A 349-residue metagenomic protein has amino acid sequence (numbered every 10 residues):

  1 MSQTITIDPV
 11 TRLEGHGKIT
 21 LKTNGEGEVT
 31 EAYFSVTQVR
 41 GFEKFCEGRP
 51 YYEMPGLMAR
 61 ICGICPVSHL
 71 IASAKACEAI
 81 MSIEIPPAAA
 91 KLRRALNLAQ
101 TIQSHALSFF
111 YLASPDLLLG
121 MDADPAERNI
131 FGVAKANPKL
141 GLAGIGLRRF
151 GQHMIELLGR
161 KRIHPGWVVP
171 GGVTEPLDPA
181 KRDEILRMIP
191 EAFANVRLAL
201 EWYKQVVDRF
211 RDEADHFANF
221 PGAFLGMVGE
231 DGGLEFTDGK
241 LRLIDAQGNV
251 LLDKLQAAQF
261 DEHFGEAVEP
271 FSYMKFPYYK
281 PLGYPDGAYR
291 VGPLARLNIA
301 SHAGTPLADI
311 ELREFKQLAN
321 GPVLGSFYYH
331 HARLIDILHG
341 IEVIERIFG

Functional and structural regions predicted by a protein language model:
M1-G349: Active-site bordering "gate/hinge" segments that shape substrate access to catalytic or cofactor-binding pockets
